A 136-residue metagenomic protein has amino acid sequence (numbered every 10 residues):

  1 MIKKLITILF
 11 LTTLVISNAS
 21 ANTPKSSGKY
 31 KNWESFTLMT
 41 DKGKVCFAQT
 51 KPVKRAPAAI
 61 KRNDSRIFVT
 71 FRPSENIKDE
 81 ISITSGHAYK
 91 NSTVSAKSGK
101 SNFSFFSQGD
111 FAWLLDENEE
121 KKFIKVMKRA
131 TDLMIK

Functional and structural regions predicted by a protein language model:
K4-I16: Sec-dependent N-terminal signal peptides
A21-K136: A generic "folded-domain core" signal
